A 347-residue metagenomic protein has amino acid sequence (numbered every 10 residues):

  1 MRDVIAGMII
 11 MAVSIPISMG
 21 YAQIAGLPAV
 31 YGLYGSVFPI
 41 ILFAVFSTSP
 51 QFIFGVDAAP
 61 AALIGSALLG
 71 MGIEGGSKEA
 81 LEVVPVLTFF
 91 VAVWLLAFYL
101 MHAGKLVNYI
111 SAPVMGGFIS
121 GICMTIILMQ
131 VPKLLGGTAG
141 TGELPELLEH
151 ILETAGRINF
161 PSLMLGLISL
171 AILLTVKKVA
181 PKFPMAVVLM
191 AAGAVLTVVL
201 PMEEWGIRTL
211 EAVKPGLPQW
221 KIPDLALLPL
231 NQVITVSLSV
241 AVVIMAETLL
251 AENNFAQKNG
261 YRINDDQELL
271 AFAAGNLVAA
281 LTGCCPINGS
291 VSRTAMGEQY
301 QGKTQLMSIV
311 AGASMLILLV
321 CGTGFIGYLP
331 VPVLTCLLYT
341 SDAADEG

Functional and structural regions predicted by a protein language model:
M1-S341: Transmembrane helical cores of multi-pass ion-transport proteins
D342-G347: A short, hydrophobic C-terminal helix/tail in secreted or cell-surface proteins
